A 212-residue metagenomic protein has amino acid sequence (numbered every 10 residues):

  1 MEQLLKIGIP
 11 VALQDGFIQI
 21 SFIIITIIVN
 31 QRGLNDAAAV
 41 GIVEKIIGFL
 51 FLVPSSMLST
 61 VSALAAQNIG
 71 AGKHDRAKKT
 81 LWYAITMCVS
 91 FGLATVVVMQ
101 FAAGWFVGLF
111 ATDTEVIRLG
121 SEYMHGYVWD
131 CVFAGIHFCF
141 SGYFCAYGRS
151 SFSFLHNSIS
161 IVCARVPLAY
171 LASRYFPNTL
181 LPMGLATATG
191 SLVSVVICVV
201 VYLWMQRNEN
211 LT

Functional and structural regions predicted by a protein language model:
M1-I24, F49, V53, M57 (+3 more regions): Hydrophobic faces of transmembrane alpha-helices in multi-pass small-molecule transporters and flippases across diverse
M1-I9, A65-D130, S173-T212: Short alpha-helical transmembrane segments in multi-pass integral membrane proteins
V11, D15, I23, I27 (+5 more regions): Transmembrane alpha-helix boundary and packing residues in multipass membrane permease domains and related
G16-V43, F49, Q67, W105-T114 (+1 more regions): Helix-terminus/linker motif at the lipid-water interface of multi-pass membrane proteins
T26, A39-A103, A134-S153: Small-residue-rich hydrophobic transmembrane alpha-helices
N35-D36, S150-F152, T179-L180: Membrane-helix interface segments
S55-L58, Y127-A146, F152-I161, M183-V199: Short runs within selected transmembrane alpha-helices of multi-pass transporters and secretion channels
F138, A164-S173: Transmembrane alpha-helical segments of integral membrane proteins
